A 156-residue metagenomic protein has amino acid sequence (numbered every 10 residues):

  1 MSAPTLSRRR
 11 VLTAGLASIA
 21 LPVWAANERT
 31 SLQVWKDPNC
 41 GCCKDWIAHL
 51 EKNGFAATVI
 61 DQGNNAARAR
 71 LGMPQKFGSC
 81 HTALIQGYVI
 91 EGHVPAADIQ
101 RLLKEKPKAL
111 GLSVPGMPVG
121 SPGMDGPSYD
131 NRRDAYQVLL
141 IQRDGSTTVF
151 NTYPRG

Functional and structural regions predicted by a protein language model:
M1-S18: N-terminal secretory signal peptides and thylakoid transit peptides that target proteins across membranes
V23-A25: Boundary at the C-terminal end of the N-terminal hydrophobic targeting segment
T30-C42: Local sequence-structure signature of Cys/Sec-based thiol-disulfide redox active-site neighborhoods
N39-G41, N64-A66, V89-I90, P118-G120: Solvent-exposed loop/turn segments at secondary-structure junctions within structured extracellular/periplasmic domains
W46-H49: Typically the conserved alpha-helix immediately C-terminal to a functionally engaged Cys/Sec in thioredoxin-like
F55: Short phosphate-binding/catalytic loops that engage adenosine nucleotides
T58-A67, F77: Thiol-based oxidoreductase modules, predominantly thioredoxin-like and allied folds used for disulfide exchange
K76-G156: Thiol/selenol-based redox catalytic cores and closely related redox-interacting motifs
